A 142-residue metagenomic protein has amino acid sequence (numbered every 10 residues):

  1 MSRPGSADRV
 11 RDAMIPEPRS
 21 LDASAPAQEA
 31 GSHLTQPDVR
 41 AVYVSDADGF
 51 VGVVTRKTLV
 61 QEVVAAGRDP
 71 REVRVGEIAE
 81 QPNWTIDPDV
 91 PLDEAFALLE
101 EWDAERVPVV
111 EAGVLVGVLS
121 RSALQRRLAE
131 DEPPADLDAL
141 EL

Functional and structural regions predicted by a protein language model:
M1-L142: Tandem CBS (Cystathionine beta-synthase) repeat/Bateman regulatory domains
